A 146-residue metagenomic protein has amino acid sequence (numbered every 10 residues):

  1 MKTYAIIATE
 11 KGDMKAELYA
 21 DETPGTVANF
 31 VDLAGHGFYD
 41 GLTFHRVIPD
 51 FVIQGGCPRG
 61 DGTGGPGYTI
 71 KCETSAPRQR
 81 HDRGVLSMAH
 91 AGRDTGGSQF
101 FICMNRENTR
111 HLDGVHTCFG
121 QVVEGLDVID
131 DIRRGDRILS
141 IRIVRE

Functional and structural regions predicted by a protein language model:
M1-E146: Cyclophilin-like peptidyl-prolyl cis-trans isomerases
